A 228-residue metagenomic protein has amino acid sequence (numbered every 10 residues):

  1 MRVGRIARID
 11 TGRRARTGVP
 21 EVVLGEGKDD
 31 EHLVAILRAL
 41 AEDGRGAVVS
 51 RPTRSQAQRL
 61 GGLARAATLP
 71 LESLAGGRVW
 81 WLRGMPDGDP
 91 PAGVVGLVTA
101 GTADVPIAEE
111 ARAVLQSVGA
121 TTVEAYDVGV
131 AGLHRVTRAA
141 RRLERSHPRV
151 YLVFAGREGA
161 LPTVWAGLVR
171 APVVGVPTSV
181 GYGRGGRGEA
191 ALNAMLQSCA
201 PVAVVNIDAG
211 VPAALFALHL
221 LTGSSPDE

Functional and structural regions predicted by a protein language model:
M1-P70: Long amphipathic alpha-helical segments
E31-L33, D104-E109, L133-H134, A155-W165 (+2 more regions): Short glycine/serine/threonine-rich phosphate/pyrophosphate-binding segments that cradle anionic phosphate groups
P70-L74, W165-G188, V204: Short, acidic/small-residue loops that bind anionic groups at enzyme active sites
V79, V123-E144, E189, V205: Glycine-rich oxoanion-binding loops at beta->alpha junctions
P90-R135: Glycine-rich phosphate/diphosphate-binding loop of Rossmann-like nucleotide-binding domains
T99, A140-L143, V180, R184-E228: C-terminal binding/interaction regions
R138-T178: Glycine-rich phosphate-binding loop
